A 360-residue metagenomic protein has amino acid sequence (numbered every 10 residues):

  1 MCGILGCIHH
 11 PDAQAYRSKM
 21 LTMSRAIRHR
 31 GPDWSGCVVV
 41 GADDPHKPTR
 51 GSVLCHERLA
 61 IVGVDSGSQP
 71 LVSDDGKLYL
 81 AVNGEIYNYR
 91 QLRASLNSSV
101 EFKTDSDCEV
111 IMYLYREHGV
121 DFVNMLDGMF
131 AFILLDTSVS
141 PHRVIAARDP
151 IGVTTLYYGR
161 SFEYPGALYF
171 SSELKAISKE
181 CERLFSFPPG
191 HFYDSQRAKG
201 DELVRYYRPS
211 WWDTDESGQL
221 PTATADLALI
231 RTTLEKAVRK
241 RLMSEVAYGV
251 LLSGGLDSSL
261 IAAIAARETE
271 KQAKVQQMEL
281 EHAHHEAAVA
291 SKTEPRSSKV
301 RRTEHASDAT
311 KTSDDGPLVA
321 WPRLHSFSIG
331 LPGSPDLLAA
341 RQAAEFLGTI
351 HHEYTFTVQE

Functional and structural regions predicted by a protein language model:
M1-Q359: Cysteine-centered catalytic environments shared across enzyme families
